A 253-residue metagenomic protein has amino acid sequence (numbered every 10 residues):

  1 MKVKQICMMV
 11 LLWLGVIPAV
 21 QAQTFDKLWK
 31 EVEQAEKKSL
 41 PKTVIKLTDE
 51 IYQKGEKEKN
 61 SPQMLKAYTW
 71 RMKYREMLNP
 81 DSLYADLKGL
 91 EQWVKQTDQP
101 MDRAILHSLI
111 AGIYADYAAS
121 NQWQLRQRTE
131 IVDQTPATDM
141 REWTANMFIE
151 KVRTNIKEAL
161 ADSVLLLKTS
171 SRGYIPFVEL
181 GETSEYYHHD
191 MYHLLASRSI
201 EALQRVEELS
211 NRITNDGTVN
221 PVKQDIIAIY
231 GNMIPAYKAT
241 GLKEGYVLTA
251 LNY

Functional and structural regions predicted by a protein language model:
M1-L28: Bacterial Sec-dependent N-terminal signal peptides
F25-E31, A35-Y253: Extracytoplasmic/secretory-pathway proteins
